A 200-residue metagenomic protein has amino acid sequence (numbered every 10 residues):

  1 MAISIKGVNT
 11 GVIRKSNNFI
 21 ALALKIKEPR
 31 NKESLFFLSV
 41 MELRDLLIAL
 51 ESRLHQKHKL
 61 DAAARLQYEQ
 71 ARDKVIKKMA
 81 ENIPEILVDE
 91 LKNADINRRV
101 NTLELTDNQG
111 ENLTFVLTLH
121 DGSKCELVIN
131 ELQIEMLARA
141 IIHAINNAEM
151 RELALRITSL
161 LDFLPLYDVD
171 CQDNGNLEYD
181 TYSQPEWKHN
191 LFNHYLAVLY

Functional and structural regions predicted by a protein language model:
M1-I20, K74-L117, V169-Y200: Intrinsic, low-complexity N-terminal interaction/targeting segments
R14-A21, K25-Q67, L113-I157: Extended intrinsically disordered, low-complexity coil regions enriched in Ser, Thr, Gly, Ala and often Pro
I48-N93: Charged surface patches that recognize polyanionic ligands
Q56, Q67-Q70, Q109, Q133 (+2 more regions): Residue-identity detector for glutamine
M136-W187: Glycine-rich, aromatic-bearing surface loops/beta-hairpins
